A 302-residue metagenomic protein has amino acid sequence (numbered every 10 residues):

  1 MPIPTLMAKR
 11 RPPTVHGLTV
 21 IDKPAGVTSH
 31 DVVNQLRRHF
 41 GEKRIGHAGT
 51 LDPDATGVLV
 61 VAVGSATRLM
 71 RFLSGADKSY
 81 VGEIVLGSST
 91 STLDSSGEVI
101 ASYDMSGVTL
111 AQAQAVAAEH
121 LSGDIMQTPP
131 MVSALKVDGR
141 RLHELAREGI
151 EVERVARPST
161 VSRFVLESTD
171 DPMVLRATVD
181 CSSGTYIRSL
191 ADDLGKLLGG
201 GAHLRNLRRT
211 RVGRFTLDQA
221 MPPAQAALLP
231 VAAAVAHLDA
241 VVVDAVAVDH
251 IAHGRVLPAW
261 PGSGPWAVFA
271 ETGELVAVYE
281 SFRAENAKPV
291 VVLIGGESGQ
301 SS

Functional and structural regions predicted by a protein language model:
P2-P24, H30-H47, L51, A55 (+4 more regions): Accessory RNA 3′-end/elbow-binding domains used by RNA modification enzymes
R38-E42, T56, V60, E151-G199: The conserved catalytic core of RNA pseudouridine synthases
R44-S74, M131, E144: Glycine/acidic-rich beta-strand-loop module
V61, G82, G139, L190 (+2 more regions): Residue-level signal for inorganic ion chemistry
F72-P129: Acidic, low-complexity central loop/insert segments
D124-P129, R188, G200-N206: Short, structured loop/turn "capping" segments at alpha-beta junctions
S133, V137-S159: Extended alpha-helical targeting/anchoring segments, especially N-terminal organellar/secretory targeting helices
